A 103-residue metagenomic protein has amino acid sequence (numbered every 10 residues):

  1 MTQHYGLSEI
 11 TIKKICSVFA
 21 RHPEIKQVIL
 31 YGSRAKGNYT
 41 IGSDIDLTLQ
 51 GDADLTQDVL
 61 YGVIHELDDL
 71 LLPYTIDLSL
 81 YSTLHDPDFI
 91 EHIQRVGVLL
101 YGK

Functional and structural regions predicted by a protein language model:
M1-Q27, A35-I41, D52-K103: Catalytic core of pol beta-like nucleotidyltransferases
